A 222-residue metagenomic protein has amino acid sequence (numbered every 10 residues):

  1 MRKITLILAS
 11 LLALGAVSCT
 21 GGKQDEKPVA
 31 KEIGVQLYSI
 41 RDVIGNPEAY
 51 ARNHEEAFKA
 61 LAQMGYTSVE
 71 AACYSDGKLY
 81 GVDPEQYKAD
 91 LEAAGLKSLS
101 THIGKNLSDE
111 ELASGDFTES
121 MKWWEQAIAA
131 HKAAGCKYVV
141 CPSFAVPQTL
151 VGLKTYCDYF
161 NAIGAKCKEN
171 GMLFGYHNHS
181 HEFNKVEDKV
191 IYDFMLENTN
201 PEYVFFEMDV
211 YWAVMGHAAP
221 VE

Functional and structural regions predicted by a protein language model:
M1-P28: Bacterial Sec-dependent N-terminal signal peptides
A13, V29, E92, K168 (+1 more regions): Short, structurally constrained coil/turn elements that cap an alpha-helix or connect an alpha-helix to the following
C19-K137: N-terminal pre-domain/capping segments
V69-A71, H177, E207-D209: Short catalytic-loop micro-motif centered on adjacent basic/acidic residues
C73-S75, S180, V210-W212: Short, glycine/acidic-enriched loop or turn micro-motifs at the edges of active sites
D109-F206, M215: Active-site acidic/histidine proton-transfer and metal-coordination neighborhood in alpha/beta enzyme cores
H217-E222: Glycoside hydrolase catalytic-domain groove-lining segments
